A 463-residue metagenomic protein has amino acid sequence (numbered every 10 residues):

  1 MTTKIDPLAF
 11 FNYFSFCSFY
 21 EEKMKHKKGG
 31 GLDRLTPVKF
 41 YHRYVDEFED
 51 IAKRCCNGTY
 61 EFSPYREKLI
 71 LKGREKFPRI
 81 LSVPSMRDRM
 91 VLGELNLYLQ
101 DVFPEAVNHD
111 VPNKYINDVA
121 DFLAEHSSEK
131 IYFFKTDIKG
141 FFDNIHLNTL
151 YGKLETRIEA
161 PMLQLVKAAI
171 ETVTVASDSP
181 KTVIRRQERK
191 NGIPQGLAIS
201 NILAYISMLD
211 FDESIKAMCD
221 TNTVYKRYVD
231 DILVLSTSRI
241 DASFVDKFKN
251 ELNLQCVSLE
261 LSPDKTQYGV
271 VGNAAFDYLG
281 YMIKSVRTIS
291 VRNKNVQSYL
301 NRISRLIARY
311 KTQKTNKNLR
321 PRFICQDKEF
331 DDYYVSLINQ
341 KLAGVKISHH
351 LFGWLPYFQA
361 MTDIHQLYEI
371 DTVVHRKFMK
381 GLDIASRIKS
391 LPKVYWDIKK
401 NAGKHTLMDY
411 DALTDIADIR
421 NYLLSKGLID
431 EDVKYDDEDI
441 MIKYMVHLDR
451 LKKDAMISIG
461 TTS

Functional and structural regions predicted by a protein language model:
T2-P64, L71: A structured, charge-rich N-terminal accessory region that forms the first stable segment of a protein and links
R54-K76, Q164-V183: Reverse-transcriptase-like RNA-dependent polymerase core
S63-Y65, K226-D230, P263-D264: Short Gly/Ser/Thr- and Asp/Glu-enriched loop/turn motifs at secondary-structure junctions
F77-V107, R189-A217: Conserved pre-motif C helix in the palm subdomain of viral-like polymerases
R89, G93, G272-S463: Right-hand nucleic-acid polymerase module
V91-H146: Active-site-proximal segment of RNA-dependent polymerases
E125-V229, L233-N253, V270-A275, Q359 (+1 more regions): Conserved polymerase palm-domain catalytic core
